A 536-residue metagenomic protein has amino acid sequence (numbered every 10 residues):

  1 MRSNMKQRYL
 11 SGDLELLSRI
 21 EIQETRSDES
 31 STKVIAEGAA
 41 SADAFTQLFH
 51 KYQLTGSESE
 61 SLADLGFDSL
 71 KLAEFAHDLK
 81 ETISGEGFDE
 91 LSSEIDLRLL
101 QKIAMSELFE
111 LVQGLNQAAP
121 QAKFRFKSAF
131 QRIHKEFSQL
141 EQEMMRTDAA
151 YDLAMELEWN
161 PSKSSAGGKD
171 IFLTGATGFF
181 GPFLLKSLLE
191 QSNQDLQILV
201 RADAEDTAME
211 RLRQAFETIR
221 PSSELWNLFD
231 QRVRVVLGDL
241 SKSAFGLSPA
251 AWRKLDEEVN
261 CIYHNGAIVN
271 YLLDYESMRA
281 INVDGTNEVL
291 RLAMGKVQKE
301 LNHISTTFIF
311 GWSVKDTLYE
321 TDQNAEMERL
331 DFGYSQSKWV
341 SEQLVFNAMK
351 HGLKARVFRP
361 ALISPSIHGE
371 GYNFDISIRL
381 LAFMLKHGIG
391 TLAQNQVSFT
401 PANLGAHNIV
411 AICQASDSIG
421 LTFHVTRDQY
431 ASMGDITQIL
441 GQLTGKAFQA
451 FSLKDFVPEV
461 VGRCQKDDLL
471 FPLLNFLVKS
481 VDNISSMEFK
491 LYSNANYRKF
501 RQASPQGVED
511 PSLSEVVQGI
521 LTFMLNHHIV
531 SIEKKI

Functional and structural regions predicted by a protein language model:
R2-E158: Phosphopantetheine-dependent thiolation modules in NRPS/PKS and related acyl-activating systems
L65, K127-C261, N265-I268, Y275: N-terminal Rossmann/SDR dinucleotide-binding element
A122-Y151, M155, D170, N193-V200 (+1 more regions): Amphipathic terminal alpha-helices
E257, C261-N265, L272-A280, D284-G333 (+1 more regions): Conserved Rossmann-fold NAD(P)-dependent oxidoreductase catalytic core, especially the SDR/UDP-sugar
D274, S377-L404, N408-I412, S416 (+1 more regions): A conserved pocket-lining segment of Rossmann-fold NAD(P)-dependent short-chain dehydrogenase/reductase
E328-R359: Active-site Tyr-X1-5-Lys
L392, V457-S504: A hydrophobic C-terminal alpha-helical subdomain
I412-S480, L521-I536: Mid/C-terminal beta-alpha module of Rossmann-like enzyme folds, strongest in SDR-family dehydrogenases/epimerases
